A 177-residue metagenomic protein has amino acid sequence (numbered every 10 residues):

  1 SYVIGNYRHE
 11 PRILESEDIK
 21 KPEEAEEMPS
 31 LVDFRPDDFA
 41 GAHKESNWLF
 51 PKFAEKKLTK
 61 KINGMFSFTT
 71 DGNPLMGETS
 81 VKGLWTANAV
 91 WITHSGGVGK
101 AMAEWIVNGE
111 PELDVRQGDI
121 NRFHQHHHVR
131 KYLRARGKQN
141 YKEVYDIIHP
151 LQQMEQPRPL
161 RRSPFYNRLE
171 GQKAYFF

Functional and structural regions predicted by a protein language model:
S1-I19, P36-D37: Mid-domain catalytic core of redox enzymes that form a hydrophobic substrate pocket/lid adjacent to a catalytic redox
Y2-N6, T86, F176: Short hydrophobic-aromatic micro-motifs
I13-S16, A25, P29-H149, Q153 (+1 more regions): C-terminal catalytic lobe of FAD-dependent flavoproteins
Q156-F177: Long, low-complexity segments enriched in small/aliphatic residues
